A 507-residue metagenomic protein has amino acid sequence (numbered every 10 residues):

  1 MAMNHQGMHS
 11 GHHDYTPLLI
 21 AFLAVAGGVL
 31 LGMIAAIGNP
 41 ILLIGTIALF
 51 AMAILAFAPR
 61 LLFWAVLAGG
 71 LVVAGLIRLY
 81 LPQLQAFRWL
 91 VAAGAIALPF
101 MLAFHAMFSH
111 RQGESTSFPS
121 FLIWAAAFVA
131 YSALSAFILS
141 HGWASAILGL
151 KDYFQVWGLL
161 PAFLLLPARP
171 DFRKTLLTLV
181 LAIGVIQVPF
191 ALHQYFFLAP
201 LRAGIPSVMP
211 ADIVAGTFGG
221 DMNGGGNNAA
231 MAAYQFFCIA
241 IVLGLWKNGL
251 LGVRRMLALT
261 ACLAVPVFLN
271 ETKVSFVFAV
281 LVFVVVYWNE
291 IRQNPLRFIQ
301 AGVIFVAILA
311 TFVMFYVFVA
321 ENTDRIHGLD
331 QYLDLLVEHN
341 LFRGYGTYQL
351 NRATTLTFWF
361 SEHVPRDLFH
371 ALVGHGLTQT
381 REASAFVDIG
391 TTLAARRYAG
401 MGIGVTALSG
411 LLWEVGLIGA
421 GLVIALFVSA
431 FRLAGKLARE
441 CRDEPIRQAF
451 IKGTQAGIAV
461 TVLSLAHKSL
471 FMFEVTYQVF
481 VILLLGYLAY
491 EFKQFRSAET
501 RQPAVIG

Functional and structural regions predicted by a protein language model:
G11-M107, L134-S135: N-terminal signal-anchor transmembrane segment
A24-G28, C238-L243, F427, K452-G507: Transmembrane alpha-helices of multi-pass inner-membrane enzymes
A51, A133, K174-G204, M222-E290: Alpha-helical transmembrane segments of multi-pass inner-membrane proteins
F63, G113-V129, K151, F163-L192: Interfacial loop-to-transmembrane-helix boundary motif in multi-pass membrane proteins
R88-F100, S120-A133, G142-L166, G184: Aromatic-anchored transmembrane helix interface
Y195-L198, N270, Y287-G344, V364-R366: A membrane-periplasm/extracellular boundary helix in multi-pass inner-membrane enzymes that assemble envelope glycans
L201, G346-V415, A434-R442: Long extracytoplasmic/lumenal interhelical loops at the membrane interface of multi-pass membrane proteins
A258, G402, W413, I424 (+1 more regions): Loop-to-helix entry and N-terminal half of a specific, functionally important transmembrane alpha helix in multi-pass
